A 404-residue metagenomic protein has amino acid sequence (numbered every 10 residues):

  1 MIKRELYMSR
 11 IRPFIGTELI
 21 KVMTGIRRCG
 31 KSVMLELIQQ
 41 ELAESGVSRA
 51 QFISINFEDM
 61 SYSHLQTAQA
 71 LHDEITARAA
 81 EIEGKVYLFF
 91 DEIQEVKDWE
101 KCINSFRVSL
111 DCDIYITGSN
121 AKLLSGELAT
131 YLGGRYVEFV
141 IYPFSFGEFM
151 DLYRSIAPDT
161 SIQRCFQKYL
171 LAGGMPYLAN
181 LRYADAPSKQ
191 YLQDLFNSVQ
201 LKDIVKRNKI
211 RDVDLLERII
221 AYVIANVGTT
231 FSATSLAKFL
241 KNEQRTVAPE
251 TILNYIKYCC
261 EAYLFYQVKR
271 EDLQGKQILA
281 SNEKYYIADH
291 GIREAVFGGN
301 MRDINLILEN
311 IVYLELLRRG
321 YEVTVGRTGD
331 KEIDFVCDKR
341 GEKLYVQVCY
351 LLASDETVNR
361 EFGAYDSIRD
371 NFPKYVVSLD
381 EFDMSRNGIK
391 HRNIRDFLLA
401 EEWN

Functional and structural regions predicted by a protein language model:
I2-G16: Pre-Walker A adenine-sensing motif
M23: Hydrophobic anchor at the beta1->P-loop junction of P-loop NTPases
K31: Conserved lysine of the Walker
M34, I38: Hydrophobic positions on the alpha1 helix immediately C-terminal to the Walker A/P-loop
S54-G84: Short glycine-rich substrate-engagement loop in P-loop NTPases that contacts/grips substrate
A121, G126-T230, Y263: Interdomain motor-coupling "hinge/lid" segment immediately C-terminal to the ATP-binding subdomain of NTP-driven enzymes
Y183-K343: Accessory nucleic acid-recognition modules appended to NTPase machines
G326, Y350-R395: Catalytic cores of nucleic-acid endonucleases
